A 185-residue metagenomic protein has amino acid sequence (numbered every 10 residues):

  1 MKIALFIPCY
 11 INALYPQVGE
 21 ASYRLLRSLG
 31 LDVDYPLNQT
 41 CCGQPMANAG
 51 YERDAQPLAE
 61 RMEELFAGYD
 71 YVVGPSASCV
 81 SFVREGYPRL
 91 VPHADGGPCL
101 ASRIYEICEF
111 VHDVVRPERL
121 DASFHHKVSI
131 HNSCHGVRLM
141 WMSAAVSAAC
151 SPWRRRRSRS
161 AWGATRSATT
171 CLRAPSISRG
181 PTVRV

Functional and structural regions predicted by a protein language model:
M1-V185: Iron-sulfur cluster-binding electron-transfer modules in prokaryotic oxidoreductases
